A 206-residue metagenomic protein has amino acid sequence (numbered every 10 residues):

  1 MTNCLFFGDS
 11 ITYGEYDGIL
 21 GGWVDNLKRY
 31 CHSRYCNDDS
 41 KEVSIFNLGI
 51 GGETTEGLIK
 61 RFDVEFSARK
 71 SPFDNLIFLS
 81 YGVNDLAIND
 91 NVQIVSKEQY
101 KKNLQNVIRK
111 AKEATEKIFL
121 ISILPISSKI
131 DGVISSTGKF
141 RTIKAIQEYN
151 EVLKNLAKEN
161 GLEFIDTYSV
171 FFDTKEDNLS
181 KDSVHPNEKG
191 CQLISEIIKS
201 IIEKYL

Functional and structural regions predicted by a protein language model:
M1-G51, E56-G57, D63-F73, I77 (+1 more regions): Serine-esterase "nucleophile elbow" of acetyl-processing enzymes
K41, G57-L206: Alpha-helical cap/lid subdomain in secreted, periplasmic, or secretory-pathway luminal O-acyl-processing enzymes
